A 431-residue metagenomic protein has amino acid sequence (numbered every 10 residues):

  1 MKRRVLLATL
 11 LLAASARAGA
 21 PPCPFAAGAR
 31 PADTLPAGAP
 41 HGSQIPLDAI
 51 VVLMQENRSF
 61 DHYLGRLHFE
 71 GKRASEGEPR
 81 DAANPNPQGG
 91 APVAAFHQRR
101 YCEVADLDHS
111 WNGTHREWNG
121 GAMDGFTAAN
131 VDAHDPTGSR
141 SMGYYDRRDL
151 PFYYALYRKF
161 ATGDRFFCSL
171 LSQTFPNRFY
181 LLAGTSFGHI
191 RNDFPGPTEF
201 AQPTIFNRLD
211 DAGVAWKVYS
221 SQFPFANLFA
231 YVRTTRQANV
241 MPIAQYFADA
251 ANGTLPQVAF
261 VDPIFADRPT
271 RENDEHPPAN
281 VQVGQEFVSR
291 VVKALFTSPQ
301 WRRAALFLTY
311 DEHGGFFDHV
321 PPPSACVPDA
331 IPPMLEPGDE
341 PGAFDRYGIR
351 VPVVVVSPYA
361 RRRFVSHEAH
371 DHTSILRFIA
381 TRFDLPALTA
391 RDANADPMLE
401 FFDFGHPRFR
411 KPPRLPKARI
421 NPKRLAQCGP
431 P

Functional and structural regions predicted by a protein language model:
R3-L7: N-terminal export leaders
T9-A18: Hydrophobic h-region of N-terminal signal peptides that target proteins for export in Gram-negative bacteria
A18-P431: N-terminal pro-sequences and low-complexity stem/linker regions of secreted or lumenal proteins
